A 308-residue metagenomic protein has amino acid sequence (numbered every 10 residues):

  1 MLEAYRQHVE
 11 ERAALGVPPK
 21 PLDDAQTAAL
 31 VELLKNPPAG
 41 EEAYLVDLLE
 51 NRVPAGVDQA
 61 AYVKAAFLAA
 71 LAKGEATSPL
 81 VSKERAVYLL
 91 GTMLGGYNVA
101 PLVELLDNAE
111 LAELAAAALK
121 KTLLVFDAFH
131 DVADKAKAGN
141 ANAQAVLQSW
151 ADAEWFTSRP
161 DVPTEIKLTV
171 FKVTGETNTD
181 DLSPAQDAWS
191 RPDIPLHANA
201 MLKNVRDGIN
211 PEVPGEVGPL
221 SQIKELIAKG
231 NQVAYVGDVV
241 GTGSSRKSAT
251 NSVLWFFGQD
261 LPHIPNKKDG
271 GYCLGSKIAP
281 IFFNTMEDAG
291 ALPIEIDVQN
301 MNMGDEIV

Functional and structural regions predicted by a protein language model:
L2-V31, N36: Amphipathic alpha-helical packing elements
R6, T27, K83-E84, V99: Residue-level signal for cytosolic alpha-helical hairpin/rod architecture
L15-K20, E42-Q59, L80-G95, P101-E104 (+2 more regions): Structural detector for internal amphipathic alpha-helices that build alpha-solenoid repeat scaffolds
D24-V31, A55-G74, M93-D107, L124-A136: Amphipathic alpha-helical scaffolding segments comprising HEAT/armadillo-like alpha-solenoid repeats
K35-G40, K73-V81, L105-A112, K135-A141: Short coil turns that connect the paired helices of HEAT/ARM alpha-solenoid repeats
N36-A39, N51-D58, A188, D207 (+1 more regions): Short helix-loop boundary/capping segments at the starts of domains
A70-L71, K83, G218-S221: Active-site-adjacent structural elements in folded domains
A115-V308: Fe-S-dependent hydro-lyases/dehydratases of central metabolism
